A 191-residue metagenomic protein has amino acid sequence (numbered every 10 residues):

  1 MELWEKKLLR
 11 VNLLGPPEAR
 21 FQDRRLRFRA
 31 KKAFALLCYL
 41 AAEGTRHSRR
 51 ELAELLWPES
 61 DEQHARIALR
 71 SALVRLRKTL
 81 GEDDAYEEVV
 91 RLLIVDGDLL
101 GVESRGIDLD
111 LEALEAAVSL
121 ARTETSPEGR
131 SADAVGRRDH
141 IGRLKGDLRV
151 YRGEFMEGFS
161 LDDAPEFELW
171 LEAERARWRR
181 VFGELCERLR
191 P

Functional and structural regions predicted by a protein language model:
M1-L8: N-terminal leader segment of winged-helix/HTH proteins
W4, R27, A42, D61-A65 (+2 more regions): Intrinsically disordered, charged and Pro/Gly-enriched terminal/linker segments that flank large helical-solenoid
R10-N12, V90-V95: Short beta-strand
L13-R25: Short, Lys/Arg-enriched N-terminal segment that forms or immediately precedes the first helix of a structured domain
A19, E43-L69, F159-S160: Positively charged, aromatic-enriched patches within helix-turn-helix-type DNA-binding elements, predominantly
R25-L56, L76, S119, M156: Short amphipathic alpha-helical recognition elements used for nucleic-acid or partner binding across transcription
A30-C38, E62-D84: DNA-recognition element of transcription regulators
